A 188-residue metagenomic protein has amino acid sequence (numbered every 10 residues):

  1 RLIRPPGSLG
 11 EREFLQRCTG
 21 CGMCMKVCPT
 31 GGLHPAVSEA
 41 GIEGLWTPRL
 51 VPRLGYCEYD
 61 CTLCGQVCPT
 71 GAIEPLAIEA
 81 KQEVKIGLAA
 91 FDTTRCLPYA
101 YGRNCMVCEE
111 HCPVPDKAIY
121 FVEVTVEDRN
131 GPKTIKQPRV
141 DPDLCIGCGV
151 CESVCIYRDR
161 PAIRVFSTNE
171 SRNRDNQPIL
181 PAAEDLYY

Functional and structural regions predicted by a protein language model:
R1-Y188: Non-ligating segments of multi-cofactor redox enzymes
